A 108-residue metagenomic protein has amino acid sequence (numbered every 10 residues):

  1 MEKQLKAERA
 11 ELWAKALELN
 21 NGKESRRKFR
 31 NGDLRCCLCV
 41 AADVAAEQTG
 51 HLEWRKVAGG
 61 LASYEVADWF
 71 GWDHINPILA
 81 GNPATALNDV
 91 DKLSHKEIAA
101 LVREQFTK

Functional and structural regions predicted by a protein language model:
M1-K108: Catalytic phosphate/metal-binding cores of nucleic-acid and nucleotide-processing enzymes, i.e., regions that mediate
